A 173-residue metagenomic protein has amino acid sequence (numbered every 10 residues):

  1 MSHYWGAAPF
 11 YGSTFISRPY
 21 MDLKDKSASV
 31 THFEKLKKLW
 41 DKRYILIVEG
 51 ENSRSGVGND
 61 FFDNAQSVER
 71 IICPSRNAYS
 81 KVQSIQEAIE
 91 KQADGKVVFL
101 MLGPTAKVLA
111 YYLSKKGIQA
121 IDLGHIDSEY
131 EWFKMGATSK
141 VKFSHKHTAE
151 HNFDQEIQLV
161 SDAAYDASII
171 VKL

Functional and structural regions predicted by a protein language model:
M1-D63, V171-K172: Electropositive, gly/pro-rich neighborhoods at or near active sites that engage anionic ligands
M21-K26, C73-Y79, F99: Short, flexible loop segments at the rims of nucleotide/cofactor-binding pockets, characterized by
K42, A65-S67, G117: A generic structural signal for alpha->beta connector loops
Y44, K96-V97: Structural motif
G50-R54, F99-V108, D127: Gly/Ser/Thr-rich loops at beta-strand to alpha-helix junctions that form or flank small-molecule/cofactor-binding
G58-N59, D63-G95: A mid-sequence, solvent-exposed acidic-amphipathic segment
V108-L173: C-terminal functional extensions of proteins
